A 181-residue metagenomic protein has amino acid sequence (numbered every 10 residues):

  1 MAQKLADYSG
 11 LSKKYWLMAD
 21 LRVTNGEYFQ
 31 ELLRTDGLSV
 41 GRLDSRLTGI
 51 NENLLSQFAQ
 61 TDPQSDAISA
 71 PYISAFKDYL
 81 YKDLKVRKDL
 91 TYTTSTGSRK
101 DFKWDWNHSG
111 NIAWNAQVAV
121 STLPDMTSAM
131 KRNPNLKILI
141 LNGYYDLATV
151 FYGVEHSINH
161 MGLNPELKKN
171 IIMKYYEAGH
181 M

Functional and structural regions predicted by a protein language model:
A2-M181: C-terminal subdomain of alpha/beta-hydrolase-fold enzymes, centered on the catalytic histidine and its supporting
